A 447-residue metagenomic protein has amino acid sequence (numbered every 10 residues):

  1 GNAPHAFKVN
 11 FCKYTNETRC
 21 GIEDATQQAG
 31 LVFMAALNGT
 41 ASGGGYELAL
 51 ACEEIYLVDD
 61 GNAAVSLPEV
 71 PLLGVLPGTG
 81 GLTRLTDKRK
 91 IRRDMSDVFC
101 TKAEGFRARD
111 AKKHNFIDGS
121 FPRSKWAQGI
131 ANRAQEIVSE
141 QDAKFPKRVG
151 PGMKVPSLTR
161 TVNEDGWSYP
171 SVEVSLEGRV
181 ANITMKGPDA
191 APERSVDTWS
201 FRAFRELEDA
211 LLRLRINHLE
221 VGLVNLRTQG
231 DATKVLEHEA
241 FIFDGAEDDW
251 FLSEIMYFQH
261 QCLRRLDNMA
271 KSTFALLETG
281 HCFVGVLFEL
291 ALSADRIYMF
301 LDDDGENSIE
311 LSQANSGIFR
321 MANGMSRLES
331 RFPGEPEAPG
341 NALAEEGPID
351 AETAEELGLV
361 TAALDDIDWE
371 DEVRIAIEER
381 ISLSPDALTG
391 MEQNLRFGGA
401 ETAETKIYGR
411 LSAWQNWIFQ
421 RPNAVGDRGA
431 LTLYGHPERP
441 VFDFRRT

Functional and structural regions predicted by a protein language model:
G1, K90, D94-K113, G119-L290 (+5 more regions): C-terminal alpha-helix plus adjacent terminal tail
F7-K8: Catalytic cores of eukaryotic secretory-pathway lumenal/extracellular enzymes that build and remodel glycoconjugates
T15-C20: Helix-rich "cap/lid" substructures immediately adjacent to catalytic or cofactor-binding pockets
A29-A41, A270-G280: A short, small-residue-rich loop immediately preceding and capping a beta-strand
V32-F33, L85, A111, I183 (+2 more regions): Buried hydrophobic positions in well-ordered alpha/beta secondary-structure cores of metabolic enzymes
S42-S96, V284-N341: CoA-thioester-processing core
